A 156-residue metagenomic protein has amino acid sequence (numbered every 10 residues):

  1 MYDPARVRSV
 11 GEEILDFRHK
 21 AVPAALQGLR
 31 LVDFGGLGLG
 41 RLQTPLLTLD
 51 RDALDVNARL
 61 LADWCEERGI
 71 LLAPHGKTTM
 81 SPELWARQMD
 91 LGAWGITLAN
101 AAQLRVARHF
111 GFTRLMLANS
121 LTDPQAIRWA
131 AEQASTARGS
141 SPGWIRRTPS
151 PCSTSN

Functional and structural regions predicted by a protein language model:
M1-L42: Alpha/beta catalytic barrel-like cores
G36-L37, Q43-L47, R51, N57 (+1 more regions): N-terminal, Lys/Arg-enriched amphipathic/low-complexity engagement segments that precede the first folded domain
G36-Q43, R87-Q88, F112: Gly-rich Lys/Arg/Thr-decorated short loops/hinges at beta-loop-alpha junctions or inter-strand turns that position
D55-A58, A62, A131, T154: A generic alpha-helix structural signal
A62-D63, L115: Short amphipathic alpha-helical segments with coiled-coil-like heptad repeat character
E66: Anion (oxyanion) recognition and catalysis
A73-N156: Active-site-proximal beta-alpha core segment in soluble small-molecule metabolic enzymes
